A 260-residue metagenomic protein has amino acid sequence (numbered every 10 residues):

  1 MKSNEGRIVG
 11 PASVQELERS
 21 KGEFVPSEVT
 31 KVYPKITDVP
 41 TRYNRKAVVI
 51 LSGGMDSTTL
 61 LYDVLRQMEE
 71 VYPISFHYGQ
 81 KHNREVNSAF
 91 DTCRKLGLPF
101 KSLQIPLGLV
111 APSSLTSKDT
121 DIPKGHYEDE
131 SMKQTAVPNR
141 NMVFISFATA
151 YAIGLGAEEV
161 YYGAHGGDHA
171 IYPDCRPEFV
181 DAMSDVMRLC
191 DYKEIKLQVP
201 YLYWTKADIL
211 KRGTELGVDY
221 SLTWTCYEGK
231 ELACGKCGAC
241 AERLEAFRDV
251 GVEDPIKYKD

Functional and structural regions predicted by a protein language model:
K2-G217: ATP-dependent adenylation/nucleotidyltransferase module used to activate substrates
K95-L96, I195, E245, K257-K259: Short, intrinsically disordered/low-complexity patches at protein termini and at juxtamembrane boundaries
S146, L222-E245: Local cysteine-cluster metal-coordination motifs and their immediate loop/turn environment, predominantly Fe-S cluster
D168, F247-R248: Glycine-rich nucleotide phosphate-binding loop and flanking beta-alpha elements of Rossmann-like dinucleotide-binding
D191, R248-G251: Short amphipathic alpha-helical interaction/hinge segments
G229-K230, V250-D260: Short cysteine/histidine-rich metal-coordination sites, predominantly Zn2+-binding motifs
